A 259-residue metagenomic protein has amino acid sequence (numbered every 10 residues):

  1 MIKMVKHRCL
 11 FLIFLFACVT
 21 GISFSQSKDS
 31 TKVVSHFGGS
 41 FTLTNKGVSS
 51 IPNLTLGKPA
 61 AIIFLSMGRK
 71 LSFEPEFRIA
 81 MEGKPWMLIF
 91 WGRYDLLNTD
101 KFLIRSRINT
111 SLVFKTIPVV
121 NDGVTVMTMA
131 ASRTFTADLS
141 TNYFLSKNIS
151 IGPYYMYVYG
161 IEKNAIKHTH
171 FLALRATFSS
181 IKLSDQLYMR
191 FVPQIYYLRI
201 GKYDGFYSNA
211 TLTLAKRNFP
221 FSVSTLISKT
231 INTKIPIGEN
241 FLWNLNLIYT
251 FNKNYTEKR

Functional and structural regions predicted by a protein language model:
M1-V34, N246-R259: Cleavable N-terminal export/targeting peptides
I2-V5, T233-I237: Short proline/glycine-enriched turn/loop segments at secondary-structure junctions
V33, G38-G47, L54-G57, I79-F178 (+2 more regions): Outer-membrane pore/translocation modules
F37-F41, F73-P75, W86-F90, F191-P193 (+1 more regions): One face of beta-strands
G57-P85: N-terminal, post-signal-peptide region of Sec/Tat-exported proteins
G152-Y154, R190-Q194: Short, conserved beta-strand edge motifs with alternating hydrophobic and charged residues
K182-Y188: A conserved mid-domain beta-alpha-beta active-site/ligand-binding segment of alpha/beta enzyme cores
V192-F221: Glycine/small-residue-rich hydrophobic helix-like segments
